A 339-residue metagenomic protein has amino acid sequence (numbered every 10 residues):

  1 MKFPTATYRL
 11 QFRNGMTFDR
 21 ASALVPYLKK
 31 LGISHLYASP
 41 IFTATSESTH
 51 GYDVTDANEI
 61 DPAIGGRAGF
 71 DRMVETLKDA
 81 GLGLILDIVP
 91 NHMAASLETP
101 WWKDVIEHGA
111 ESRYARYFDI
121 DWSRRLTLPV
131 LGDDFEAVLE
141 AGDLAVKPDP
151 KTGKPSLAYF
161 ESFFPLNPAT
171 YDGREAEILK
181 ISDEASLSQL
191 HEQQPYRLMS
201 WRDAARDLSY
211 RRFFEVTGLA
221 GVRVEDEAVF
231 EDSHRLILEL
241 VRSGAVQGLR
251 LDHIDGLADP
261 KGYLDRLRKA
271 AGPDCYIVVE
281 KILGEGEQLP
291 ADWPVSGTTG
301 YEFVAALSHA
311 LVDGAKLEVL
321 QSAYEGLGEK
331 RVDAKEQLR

Functional and structural regions predicted by a protein language model:
M1-T5, R9-G15, D19, E47-D53 (+3 more regions): Alpha-amylase-like alpha-glycosidases and glucanotransferases acting on alpha-linked glucans and related
L24-T43, Q193-L208: Conserved oxyanion/phosphate-binding beta-strand-loop segments in alpha/beta enzyme cores
A38, L249-D252: Buried hydrophobic side chains on well-structured beta-strands
